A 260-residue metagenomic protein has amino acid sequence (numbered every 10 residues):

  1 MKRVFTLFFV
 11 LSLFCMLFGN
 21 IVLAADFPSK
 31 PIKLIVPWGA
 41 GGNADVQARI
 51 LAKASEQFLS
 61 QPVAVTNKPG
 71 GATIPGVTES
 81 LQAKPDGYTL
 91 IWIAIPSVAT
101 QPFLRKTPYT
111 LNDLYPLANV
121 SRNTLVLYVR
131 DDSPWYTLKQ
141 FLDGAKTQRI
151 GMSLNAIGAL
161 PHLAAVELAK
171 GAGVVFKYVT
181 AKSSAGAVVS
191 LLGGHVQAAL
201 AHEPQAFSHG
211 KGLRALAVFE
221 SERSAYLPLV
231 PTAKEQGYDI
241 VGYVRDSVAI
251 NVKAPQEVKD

Functional and structural regions predicted by a protein language model:
M1-V4, E235: Positively charged n-region of N-terminal signal peptides that target proteins for export
F8-N20: Bacterial N-terminal signal peptides
V10, P69-G71, P96, V120-N123 (+3 more regions): Short, solvent-exposed coil/turn elements at secondary-structure transition points
A24-D113, R149, L160-P161, K170-L200 (+1 more regions): N-terminal (or domain-start) structured segment
K33, N67, G151-L154, R214-F219: Structural signature of the Rossmann-like NAD(P)-dependent dehydrogenase/reductase core
S55, E79-Y88, P102-G186, E235-Y238 (+1 more regions): Hinge/capping helix and adjacent helix->loop/strand transition within the periplasmic-binding protein
A94-I95, D131, H202-P204, E220 (+1 more regions): Short secondary-structure boundary segments
G186-V241: Anionic-ligand binding region
